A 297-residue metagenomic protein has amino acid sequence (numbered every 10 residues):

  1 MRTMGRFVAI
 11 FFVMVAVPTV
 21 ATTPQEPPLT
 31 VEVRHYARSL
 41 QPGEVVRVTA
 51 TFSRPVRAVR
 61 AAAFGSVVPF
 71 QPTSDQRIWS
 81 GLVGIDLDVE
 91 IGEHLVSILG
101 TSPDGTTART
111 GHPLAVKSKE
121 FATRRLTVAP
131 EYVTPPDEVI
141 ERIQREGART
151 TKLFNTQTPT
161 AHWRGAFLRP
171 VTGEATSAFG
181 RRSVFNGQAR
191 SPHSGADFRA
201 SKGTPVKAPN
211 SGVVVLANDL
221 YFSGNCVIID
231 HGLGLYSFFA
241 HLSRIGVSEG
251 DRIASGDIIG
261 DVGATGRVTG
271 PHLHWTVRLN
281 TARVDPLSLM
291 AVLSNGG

Functional and structural regions predicted by a protein language model:
Q25-G43: N-terminal edge beta-strand
R34-H35, T110-S223: Surface-exposed, glycine-biased beta-strand/turn segments
E44-S53: Aromatic/hydrophobic beta-strand junction motif of beta-rich domains
R57-V67: Change to "...patches in solvent-exposed regions of secreted, membrane-anchored, or virion-exposed structural
V67-T73, L114: Short, surface-exposed loop motifs enriched in S/T, G, D/E and P with embedded aromatic residues
W79-S97: Ligand-binding face of N-terminal immunoglobulin V-set domains in extracellular IgSF glycoproteins
L99-P103: Beta-strand-rich extracellular modules
L168-G297: Catalytic cores of peptidoglycan-degrading enzymes
